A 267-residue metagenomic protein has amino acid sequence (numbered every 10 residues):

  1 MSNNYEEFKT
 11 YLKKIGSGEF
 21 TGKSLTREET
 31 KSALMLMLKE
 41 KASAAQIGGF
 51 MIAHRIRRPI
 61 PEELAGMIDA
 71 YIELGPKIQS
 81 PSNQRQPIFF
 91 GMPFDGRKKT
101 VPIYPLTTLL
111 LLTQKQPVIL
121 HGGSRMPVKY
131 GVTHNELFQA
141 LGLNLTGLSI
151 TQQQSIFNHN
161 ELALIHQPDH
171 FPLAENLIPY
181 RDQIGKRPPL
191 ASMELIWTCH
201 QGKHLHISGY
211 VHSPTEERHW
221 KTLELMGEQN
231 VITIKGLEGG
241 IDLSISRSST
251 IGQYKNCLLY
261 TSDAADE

Functional and structural regions predicted by a protein language model:
M1-V101, L112-Q114, V118: Acidic, glycine/proline-rich low-complexity segments that act as flexible tails and inter-domain linkers
F50, F138, E194: Residue-level signal for inorganic ion chemistry
R85-S155: A generic, well-ordered mixed alpha/beta core segment in the N-terminal half of proteins
Q86-F89, Q116-L120, E161-P168, R187-L190 (+3 more regions): Structural motif
L148-Y210: Phosphate/diphosphate-binding glycine-rich loops and adjacent basic-rich segments that engage nucleotide
E175-P179, G202-I234, G239-D242, R247: Glycine-rich ThDP/TPP pyrophosphate-binding loop and its adjacent helix/strand module within ThDP-dependent enzymes
S246-N256: Short polybasic amphipathic segments
Y260-E267: Conserved small/polar residues in nucleotide/adenosyl-binding loops
